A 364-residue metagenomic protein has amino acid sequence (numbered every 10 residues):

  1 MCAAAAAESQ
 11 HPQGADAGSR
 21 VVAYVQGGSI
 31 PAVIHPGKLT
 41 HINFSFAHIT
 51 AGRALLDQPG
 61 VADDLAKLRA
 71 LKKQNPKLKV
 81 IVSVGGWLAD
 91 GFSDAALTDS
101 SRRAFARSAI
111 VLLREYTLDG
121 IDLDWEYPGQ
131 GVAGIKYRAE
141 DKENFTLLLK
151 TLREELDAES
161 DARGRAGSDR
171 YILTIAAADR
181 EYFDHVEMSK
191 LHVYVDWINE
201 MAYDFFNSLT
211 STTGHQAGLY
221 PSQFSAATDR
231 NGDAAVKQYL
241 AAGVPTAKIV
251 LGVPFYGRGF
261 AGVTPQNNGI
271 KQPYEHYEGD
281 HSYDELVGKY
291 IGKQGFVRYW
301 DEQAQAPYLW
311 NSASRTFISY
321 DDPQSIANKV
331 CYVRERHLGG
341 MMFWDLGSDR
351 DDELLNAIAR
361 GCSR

Functional and structural regions predicted by a protein language model:
H11-L113, Q130, E140, L149-T151 (+2 more regions): Glycan-recognition patch characteristic of GH18 chitinases/ENGases and related GlcNAc/peptidoglycan-binding proteins
G18-S19, K38-T40, P76-V80, T117-I121 (+4 more regions): Short, well-ordered coil/turn segments that N-cap beta-strands
V22, A51-A62, P128-G288: Substrate-binding surface in catalytic domains of secreted glycosidases
Y24-L39, L97-E115, D179-L191, G232 (+2 more regions): Short, acidic/polar
I42, V82, L123, L152 (+4 more regions): Conserved, mostly hydrophobic/aromatic
F44-A47, A70-K73, I110-L118, R153-D161 (+4 more regions): Sec-exported extracytoplasmic/periplasmic mature domains
V84, F206-A217, V253-Y332, I358-R364: Glycan-binding loop/region signatures in secreted carbohydrate-active enzymes
R114, D124-D157, D161-D179, S314-R364: Active-site and adjacent substrate-binding regions of carbohydrate-active enzymes
